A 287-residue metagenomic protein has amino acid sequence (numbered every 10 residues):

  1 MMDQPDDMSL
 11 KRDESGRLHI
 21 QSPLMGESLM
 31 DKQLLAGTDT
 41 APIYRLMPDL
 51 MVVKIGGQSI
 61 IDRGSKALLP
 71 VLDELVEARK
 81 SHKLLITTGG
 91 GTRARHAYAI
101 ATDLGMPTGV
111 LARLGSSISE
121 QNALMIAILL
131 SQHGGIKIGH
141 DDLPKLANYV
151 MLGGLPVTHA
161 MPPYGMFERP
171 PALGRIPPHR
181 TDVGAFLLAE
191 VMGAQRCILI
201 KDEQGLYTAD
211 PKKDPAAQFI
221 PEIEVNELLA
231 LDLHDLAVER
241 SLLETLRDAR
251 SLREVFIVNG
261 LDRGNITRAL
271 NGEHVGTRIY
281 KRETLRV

Functional and structural regions predicted by a protein language model:
M2-T88, T92-V287: C-terminal catalytic "cap/lid" subdomain
